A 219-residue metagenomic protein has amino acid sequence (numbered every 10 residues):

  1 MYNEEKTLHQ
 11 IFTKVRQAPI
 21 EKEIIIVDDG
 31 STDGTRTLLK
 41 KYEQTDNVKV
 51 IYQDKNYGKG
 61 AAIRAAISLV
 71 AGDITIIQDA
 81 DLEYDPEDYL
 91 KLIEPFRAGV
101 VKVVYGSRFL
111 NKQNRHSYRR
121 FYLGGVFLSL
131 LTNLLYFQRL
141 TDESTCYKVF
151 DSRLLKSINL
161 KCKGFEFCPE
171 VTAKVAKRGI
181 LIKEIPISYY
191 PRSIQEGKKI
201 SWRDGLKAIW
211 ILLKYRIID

Functional and structural regions predicted by a protein language model:
E4-T7, S31, K59, D85: Donor nucleotide-sugar binding loop of glycosyltransferases
K6-Q10, D33-Y42: Acidic helix N-cap motif at the loop->helix transition within catalytic regions of sugar-transfer enzymes
F12, R16, E21-S31, I51-Q53: Short beta-strand/loop segment that forms part of the nucleotide-sugar
K22-I25, R36-L69: Conserved donor nucleotide-binding strand/loop of the catalytic core
D28-T37, L82: A conserved acidic beta->alpha catalytic loop
Q53-L69, I74, P86-F165, Y190-I209: Acceptor/aglycone-binding surface of glycosyltransferases and processive sugar-polymer synthases
L154-I158, G164-L181: A short, conserved alpha-helix in the catalytic core of glycosyltransferases
